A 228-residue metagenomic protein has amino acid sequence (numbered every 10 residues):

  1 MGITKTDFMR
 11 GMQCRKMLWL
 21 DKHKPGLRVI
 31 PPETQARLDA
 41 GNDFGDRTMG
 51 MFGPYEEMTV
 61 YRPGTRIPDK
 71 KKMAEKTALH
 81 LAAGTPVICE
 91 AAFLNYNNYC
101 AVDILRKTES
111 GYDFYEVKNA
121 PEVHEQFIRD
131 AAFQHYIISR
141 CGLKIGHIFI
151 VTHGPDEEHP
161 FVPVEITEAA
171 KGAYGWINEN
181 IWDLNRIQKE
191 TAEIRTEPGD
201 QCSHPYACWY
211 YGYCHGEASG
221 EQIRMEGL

Functional and structural regions predicted by a protein language model:
M1-G111, E226-L228: Metal-dependent nuclease catalytic cores that hydrolyze phosphodiester bonds in DNA/RNA, characterized by
M1-I3, P68-K72, A132-F133, E190-A192 (+1 more regions): Short amphipathic alpha-helical surface micro-motifs
K5, M9, T34-N42, H124 (+2 more regions): Generic detection of long, well-ordered alpha-helical segments
Y55, Y61, Y96-Y99, Y112-Y115 (+4 more regions): Sequence-level detector for tyrosine residue identity
D69-H159: Well-ordered mid-protein domain cores that form the structural environment of catalytic cofactors
E122-E125, I137-I223: Metal-dependent nuclease catalytic regions and adjoining charged, substrate-binding loops involved in nucleic-acid end
